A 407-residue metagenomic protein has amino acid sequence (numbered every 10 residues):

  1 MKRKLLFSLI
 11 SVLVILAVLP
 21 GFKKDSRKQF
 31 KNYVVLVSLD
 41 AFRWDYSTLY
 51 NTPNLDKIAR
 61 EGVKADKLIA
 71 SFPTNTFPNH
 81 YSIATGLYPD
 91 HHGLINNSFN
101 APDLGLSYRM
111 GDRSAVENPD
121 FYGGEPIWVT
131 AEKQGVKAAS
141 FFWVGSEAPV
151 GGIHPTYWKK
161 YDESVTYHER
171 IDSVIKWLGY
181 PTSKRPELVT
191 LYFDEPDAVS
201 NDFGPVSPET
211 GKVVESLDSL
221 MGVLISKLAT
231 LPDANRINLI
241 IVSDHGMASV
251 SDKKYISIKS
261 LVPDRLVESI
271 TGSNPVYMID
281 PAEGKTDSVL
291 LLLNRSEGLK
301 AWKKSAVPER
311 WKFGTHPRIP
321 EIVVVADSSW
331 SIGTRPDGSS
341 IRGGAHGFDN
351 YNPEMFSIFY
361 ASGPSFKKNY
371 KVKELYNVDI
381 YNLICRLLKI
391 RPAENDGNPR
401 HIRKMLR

Functional and structural regions predicted by a protein language model:
K4-F30: Bacterial Sec-dependent signal peptides at the C-terminal "C-region" and cleavage site
F30-V34, E61-A65, K133-A139, S183-V189 (+4 more regions): Loop/turn elements at helix/coil->beta-strand transitions in domains of secreted/extracellular proteins
L36, N54, S216-I258: Metal-dependent active-site segment of extracytoplasmic phospho-/sulfohydrolases and closely related
D45-H92: Short, structured active-site-proximal loop/turn typified by the sulfatase FGly-forming signature C/S-X-P-X-R
L87-G204, G333: His/Asp/Glu-rich, glycine-adjacent segments that coordinate divalent cations and/or stabilize oxyanion chemistry on
Y167-G179, P196-I237, I384: A long, amphipathic alpha-helix that forms part of the scaffold/cap immediately adjacent to metal-dependent active
S269-K371, L375-L383: Active-site neighborhoods of enzymes that stabilize oxyanions during catalysis
